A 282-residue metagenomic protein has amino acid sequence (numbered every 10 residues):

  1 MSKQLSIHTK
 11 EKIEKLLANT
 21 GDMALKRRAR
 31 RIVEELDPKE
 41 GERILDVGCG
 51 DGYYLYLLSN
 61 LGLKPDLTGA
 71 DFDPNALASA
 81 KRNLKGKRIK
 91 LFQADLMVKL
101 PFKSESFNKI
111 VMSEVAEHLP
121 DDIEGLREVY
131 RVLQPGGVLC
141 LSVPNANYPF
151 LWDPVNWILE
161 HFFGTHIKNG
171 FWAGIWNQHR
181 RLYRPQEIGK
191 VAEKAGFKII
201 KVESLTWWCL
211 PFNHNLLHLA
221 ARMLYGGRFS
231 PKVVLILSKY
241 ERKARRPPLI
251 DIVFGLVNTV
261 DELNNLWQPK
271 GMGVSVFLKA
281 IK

Functional and structural regions predicted by a protein language model:
S2, V47-G48, M112, G170 (+1 more regions): Generic detection of intrinsically disordered/low-complexity segments and helix-coil linkers/edges
L5-E11, K15-R27, N83, P120-E128 (+2 more regions): S-adenosyl-L-methionine-dependent methyltransferase catalytic module, highlighting the catalytic core
R30-P154, R184-P185, L278-A280: Conserved SAM-binding loop
